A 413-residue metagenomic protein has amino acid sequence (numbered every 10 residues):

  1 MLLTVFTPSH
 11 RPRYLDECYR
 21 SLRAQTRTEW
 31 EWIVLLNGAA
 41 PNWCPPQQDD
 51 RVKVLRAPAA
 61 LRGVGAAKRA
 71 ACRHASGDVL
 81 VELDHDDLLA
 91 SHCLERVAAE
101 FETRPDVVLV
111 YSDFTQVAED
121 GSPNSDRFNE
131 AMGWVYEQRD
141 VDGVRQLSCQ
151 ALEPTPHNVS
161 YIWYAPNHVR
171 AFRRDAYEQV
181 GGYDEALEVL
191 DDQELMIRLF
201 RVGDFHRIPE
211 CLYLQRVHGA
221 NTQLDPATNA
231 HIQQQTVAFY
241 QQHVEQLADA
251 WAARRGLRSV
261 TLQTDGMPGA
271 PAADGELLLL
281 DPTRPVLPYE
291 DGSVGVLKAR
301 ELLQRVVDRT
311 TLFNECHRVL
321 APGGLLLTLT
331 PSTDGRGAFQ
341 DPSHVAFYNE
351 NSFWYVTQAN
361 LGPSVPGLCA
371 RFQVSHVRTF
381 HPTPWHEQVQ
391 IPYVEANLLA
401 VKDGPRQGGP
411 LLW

Functional and structural regions predicted by a protein language model:
M1-S21: N-proximal low-complexity "stem/linker" segments adjacent to membrane-targeting elements
R20-E29: Short, acidic, metal-binding catalytic loop of nucleotide-sugar glycosyltransferases
P58-A75: Glycine-rich, basic loop-to-helix element that forms the pyrophosphate-binding segment of sugar-nucleotide handling
L80: Short aromatic/hydrophobic "clamp" motif used to bind/position activated sugar donors
L94-Q138: Conserved donor NDP-sugar-binding/catalytic core segment of glycosyltransferases
W134-A171: A recurrent flexible, glycine/aromatic-enriched loop bordering the glycosyltransferase active site that acts as
V135-D140, C211, Q215-H218, L224-W251: Catalytic core of nucleotide-sugar-dependent glycosyltransferases
V189-L195: Acidic donor-binding loop at a coil-to-helix junction in glycosyltransferase catalytic cores that engages
